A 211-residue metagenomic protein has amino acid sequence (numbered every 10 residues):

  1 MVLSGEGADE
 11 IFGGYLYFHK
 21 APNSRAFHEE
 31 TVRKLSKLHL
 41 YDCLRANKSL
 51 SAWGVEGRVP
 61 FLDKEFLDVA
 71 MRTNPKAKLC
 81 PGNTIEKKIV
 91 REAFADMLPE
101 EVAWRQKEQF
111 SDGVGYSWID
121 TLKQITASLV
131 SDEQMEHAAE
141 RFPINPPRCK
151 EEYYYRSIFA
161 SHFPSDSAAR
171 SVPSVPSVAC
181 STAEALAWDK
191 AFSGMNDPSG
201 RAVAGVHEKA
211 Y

Functional and structural regions predicted by a protein language model:
M1-S4, E10, P22, F27-Y211: Adenosyl-5′-phosphate
F12-Y15: Short glycine-/acidic-enriched loop or helix-start segments at secondary-structure transitions that form or flank
